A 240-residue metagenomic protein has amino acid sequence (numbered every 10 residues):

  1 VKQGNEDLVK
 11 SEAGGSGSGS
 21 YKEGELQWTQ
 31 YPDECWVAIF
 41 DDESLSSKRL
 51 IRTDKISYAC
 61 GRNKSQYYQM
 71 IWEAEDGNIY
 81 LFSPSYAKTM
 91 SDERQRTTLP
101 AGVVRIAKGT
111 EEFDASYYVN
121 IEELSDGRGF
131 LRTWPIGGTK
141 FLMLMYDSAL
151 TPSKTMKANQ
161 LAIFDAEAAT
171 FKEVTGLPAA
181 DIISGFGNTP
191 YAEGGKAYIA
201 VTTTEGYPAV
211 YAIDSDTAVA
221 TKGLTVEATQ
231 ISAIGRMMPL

Functional and structural regions predicted by a protein language model:
V1-K2, S18-T29, I71-W72, G77-R94 (+2 more regions): Short beta-strand elements that form the blades of beta-propeller/WD-repeat-like and other beta-sheet-rich scaffold
V9-S46, R94-E111, M156-A168, V210-D216: Beta-propeller blade signature
W28-A101: Loop-centered beta-sheet repeat module
S44-Y67, G109-F130, T170-S184, V226-L240: Surface-exposed loop and turn segments in beta-propeller and other repeat-based domains that flank or scaffold
W72-I79, A107-T110, W134-F141, G187-A197 (+2 more regions): Short, solvent-exposed coil/turn segments at beta-strand boundaries
D114-G206: Intrinsically disordered, low-complexity segments enriched in Gly and acidic/Ser/Thr residues that form flexible
F186-N188, A192, V201-L240: Hydrophobic, glycine-enriched assembly/anchoring segments
